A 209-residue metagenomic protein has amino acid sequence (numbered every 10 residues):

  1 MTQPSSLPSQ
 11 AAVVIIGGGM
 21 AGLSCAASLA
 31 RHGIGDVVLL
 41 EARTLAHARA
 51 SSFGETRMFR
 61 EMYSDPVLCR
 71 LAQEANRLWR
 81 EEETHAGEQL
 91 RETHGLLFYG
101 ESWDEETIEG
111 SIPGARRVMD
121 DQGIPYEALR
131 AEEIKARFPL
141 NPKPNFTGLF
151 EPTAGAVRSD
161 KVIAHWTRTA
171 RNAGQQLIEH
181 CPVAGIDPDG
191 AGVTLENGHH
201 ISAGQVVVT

Functional and structural regions predicted by a protein language model:
S5-A21, V38: Beta1/beta-strand and adjacent pyrophosphate-binding region of the FAD-binding site in flavoprotein oxidoreductases
A21-C25, I134: A generic "structured core" feature
A26, A30, T169: Gly/Ala-rich phosphate-binding loop of Rossmann-like dinucleotide-binding domains, activating on the conserved
A26, D36-V37, Y126, V206-T209: Hydrophobic anchor at the start of a short beta-strand that flanks the dinucleotide cofactor-binding loop
A30-S52: Glycine-rich FAD pyrophosphate-binding loop
R49-T56, P139-N141: Short, flexible, mixed-charge acidic loops at enzyme active sites
T56-R137, N145-F146: Dinucleotide-binding Rossmann-like beta1-alpha1 core, especially the glycine-rich loop that anchors the ADP
L149-Q205, T209: Helical element adjacent to the flavin cofactor pocket in flavoenzyme catalytic cores
